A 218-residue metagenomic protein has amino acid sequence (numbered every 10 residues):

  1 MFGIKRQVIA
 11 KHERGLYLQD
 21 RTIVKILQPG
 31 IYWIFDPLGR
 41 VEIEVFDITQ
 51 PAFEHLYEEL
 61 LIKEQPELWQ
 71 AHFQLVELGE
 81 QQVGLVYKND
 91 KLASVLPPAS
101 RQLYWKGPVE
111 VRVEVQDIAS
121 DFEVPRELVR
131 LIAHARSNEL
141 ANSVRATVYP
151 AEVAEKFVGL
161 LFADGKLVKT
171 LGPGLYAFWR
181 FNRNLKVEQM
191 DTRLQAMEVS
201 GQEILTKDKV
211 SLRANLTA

Functional and structural regions predicted by a protein language model:
M1-T217: N-terminal hydrophobic membrane-entry segments
